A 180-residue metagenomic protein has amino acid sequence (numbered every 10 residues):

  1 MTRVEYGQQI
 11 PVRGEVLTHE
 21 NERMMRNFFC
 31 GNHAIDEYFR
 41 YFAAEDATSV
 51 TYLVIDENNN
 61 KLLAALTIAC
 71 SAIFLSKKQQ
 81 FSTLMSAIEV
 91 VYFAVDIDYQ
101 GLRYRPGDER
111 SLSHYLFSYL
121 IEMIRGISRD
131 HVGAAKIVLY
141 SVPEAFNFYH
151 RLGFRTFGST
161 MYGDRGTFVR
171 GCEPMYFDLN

Functional and structural regions predicted by a protein language model:
M1-G107, Y115, Y119-N180: Non-catalytic substrate-recognition and accessory regions of acyl/acetyltransferase enzymes
R110: A motif-centric feature for acidic-aromatic and gly/ser/thr-rich catalytic loops and repeats
